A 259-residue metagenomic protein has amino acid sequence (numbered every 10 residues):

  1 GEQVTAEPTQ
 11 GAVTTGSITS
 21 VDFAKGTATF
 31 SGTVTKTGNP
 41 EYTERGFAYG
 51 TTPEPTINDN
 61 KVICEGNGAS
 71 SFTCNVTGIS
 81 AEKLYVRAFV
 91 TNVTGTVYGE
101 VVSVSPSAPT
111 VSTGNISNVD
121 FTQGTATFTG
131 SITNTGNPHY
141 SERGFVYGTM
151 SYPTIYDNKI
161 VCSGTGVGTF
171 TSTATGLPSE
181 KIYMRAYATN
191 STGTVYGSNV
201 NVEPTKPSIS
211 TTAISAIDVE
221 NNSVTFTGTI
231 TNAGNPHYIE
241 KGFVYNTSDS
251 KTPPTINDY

Functional and structural regions predicted by a protein language model:
G1-Y259: Short, surface-exposed linear motifs at loops/turns and structural transition points
